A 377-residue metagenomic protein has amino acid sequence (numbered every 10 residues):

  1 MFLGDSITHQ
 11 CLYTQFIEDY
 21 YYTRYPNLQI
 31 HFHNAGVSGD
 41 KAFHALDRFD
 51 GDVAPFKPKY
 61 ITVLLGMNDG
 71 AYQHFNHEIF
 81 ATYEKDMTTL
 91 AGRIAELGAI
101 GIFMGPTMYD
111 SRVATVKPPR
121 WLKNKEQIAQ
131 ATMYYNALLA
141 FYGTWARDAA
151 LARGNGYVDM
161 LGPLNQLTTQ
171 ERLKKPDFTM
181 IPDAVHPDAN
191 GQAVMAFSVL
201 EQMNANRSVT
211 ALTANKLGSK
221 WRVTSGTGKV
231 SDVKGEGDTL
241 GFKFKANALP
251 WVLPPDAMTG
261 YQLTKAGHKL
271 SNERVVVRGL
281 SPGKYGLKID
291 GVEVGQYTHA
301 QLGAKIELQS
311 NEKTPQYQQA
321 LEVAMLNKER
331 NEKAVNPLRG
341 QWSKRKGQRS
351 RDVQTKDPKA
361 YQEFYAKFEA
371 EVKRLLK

Functional and structural regions predicted by a protein language model:
M1-L12, S38-K41: Catalytic nucleophile-elbow at a beta strand-turn-alpha helix junction centered on a G-D-S/GDSL motif, marking
G4, G36, M67-D69: Short, histidine-centered active-site or binding-site loop motifs used for metal coordination, general acid-base
Q15-H31, D40, H44-A193, F197-K377: Alpha-helical cap/lid subdomain in secreted, periplasmic, or secretory-pathway luminal O-acyl-processing enzymes
